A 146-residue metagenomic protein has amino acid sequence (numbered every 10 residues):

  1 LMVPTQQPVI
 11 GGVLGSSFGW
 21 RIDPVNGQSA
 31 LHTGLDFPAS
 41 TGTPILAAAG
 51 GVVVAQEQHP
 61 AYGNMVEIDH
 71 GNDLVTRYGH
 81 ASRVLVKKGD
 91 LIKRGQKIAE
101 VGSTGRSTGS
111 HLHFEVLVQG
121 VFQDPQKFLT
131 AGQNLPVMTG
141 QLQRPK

Functional and structural regions predicted by a protein language model:
Q6-P145: Catalytic cores of peptidoglycan-degrading enzymes
